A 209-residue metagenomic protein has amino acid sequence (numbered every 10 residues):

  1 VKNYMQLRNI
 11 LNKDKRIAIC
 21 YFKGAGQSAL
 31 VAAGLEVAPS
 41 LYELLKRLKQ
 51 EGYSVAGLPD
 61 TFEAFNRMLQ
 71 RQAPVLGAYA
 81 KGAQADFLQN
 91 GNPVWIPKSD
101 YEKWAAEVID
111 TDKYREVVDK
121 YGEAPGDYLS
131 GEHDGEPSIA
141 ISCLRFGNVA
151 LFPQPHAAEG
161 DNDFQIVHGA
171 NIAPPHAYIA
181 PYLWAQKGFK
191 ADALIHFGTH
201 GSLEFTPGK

Functional and structural regions predicted by a protein language model:
V1-F22, L144-R145, Q186-F189: Glycine-rich phosphate/diphosphate-binding loops that line cofactor/substrate pockets in enzymes
V1-L7, A32, E132-S138, Y178-L183: Short alpha-helical segments and helix-capping/turn motifs at coil-helix boundaries
V1-L7, E43-E51, P181-A191, F197: Generic, well-ordered alpha-helical scaffold segments in large soluble proteins
Y21-H156: Extended, H/D-rich, highly charged conserved domains that either
A25-A29, A157-D161, G201-T206: Flexible loop/turn segments at secondary-structure boundaries
A33-A38, Q165-G169, E204, G208-K209: Short secondary-structure boundary/capping segments
I139-P181: Active-site gating loop/helix substructures
A170-K209: Structured mid-domain segments that build the active-site/substrate or prosthetic-cofactor binding neighborhood
